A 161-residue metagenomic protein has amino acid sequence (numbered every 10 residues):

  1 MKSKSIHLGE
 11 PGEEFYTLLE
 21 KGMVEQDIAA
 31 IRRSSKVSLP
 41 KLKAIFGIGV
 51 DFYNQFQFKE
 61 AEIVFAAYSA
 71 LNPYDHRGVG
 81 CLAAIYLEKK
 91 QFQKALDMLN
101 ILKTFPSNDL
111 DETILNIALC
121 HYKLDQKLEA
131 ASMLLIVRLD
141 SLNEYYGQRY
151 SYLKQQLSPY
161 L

Functional and structural regions predicted by a protein language model:
M1-A29: Helical anchoring/docking segments at protein termini
K21, D27-A44: TPR-adjacent "capping" and linker segments in tetratricopeptide-repeat scaffold/adaptor proteins
L39-E112: Alpha-helical adaptor scaffolds
G47, C81, L115-N116, R149-Q156: "A position-specific structural signal for the A-helix of alpha-solenoid helical repeats
N54, E88, K123, Q156-Y160: Register position in tetratricopeptide repeats
H76-R77, P106-I114, L139-Y152: Boundary/linker segments of alpha-helical solenoid repeat arrays
A84, T113-Y122: Hydrophobic alpha-helical segments of small multi-pass membrane proteins
L119-Y145, S151-Q155: TPR/TPR-like (Sel1-like) alpha-helical repeat modules
